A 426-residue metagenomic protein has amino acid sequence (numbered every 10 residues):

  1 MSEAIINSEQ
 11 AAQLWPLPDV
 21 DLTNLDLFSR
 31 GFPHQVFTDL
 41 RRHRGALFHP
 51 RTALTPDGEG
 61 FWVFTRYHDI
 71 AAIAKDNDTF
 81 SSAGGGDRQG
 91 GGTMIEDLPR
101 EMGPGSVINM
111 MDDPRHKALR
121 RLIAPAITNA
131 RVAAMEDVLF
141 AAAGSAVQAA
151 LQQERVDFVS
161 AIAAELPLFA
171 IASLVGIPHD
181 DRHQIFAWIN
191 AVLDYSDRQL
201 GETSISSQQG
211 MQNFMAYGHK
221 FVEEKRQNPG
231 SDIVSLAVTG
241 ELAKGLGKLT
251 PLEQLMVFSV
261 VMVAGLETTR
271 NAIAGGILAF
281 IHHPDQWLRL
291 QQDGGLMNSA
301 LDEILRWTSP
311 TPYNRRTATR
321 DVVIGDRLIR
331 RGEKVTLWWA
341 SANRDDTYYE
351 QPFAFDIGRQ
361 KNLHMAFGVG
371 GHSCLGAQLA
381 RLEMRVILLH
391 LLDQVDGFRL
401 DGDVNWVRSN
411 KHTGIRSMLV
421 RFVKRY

Functional and structural regions predicted by a protein language model:
M1-Y426: Cytochrome P450
